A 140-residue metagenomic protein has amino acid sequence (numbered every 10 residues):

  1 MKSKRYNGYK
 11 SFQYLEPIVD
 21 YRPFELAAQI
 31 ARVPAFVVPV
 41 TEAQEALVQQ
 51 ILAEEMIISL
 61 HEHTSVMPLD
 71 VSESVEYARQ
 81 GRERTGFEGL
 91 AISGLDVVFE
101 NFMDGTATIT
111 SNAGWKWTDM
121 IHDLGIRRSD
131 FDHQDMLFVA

Functional and structural regions predicted by a protein language model:
M1-A140: N-terminal hydrophobic targeting/anchoring segments and the immediately downstream early-domain regions of hydrolases
